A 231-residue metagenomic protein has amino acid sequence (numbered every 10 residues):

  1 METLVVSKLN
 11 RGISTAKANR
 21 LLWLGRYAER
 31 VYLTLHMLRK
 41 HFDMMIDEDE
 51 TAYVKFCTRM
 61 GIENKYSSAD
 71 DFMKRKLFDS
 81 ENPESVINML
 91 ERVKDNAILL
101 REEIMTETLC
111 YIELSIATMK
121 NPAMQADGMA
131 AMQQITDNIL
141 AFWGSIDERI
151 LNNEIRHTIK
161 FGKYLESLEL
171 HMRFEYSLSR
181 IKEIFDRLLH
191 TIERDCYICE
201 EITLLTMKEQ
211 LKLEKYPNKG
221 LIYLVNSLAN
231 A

Functional and structural regions predicted by a protein language model:
E2-A231: Alpha-helical transmembrane segments and their helix-helix packing motifs
